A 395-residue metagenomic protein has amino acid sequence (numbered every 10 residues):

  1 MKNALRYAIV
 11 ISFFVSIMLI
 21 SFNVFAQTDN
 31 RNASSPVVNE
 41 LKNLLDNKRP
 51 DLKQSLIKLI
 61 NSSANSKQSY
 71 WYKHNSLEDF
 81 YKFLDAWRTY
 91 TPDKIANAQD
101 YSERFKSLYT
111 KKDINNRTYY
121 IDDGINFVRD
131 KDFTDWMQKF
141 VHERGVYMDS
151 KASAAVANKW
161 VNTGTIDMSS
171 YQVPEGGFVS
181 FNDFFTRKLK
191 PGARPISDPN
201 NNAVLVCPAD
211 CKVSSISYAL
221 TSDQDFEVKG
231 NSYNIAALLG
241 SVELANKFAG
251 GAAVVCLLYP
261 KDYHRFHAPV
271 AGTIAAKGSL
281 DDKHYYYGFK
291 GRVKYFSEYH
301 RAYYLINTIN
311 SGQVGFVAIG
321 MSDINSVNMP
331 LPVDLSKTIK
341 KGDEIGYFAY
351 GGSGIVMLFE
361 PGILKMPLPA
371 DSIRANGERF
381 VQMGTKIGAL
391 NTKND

Functional and structural regions predicted by a protein language model:
M1-I11: Bacterial N-terminal signal peptides that target proteins for export
Q27-D395: Contiguous, well-folded functional domains in the mature portion of proteins
